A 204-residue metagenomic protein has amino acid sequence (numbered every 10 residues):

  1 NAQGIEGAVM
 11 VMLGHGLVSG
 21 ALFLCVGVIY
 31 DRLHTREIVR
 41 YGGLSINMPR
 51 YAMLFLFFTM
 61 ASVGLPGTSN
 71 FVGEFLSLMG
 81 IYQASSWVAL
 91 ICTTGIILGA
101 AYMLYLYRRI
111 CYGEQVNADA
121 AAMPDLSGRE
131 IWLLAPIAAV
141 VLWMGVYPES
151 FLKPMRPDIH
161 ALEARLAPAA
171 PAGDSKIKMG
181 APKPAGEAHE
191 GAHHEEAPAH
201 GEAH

Functional and structural regions predicted by a protein language model:
N1-V11, M79-V88: Helix-coil boundary and interhelical linker segments in multi-pass alpha-helical membrane proteins
Q3, V72-M79, K153-P157: Membrane-interface helix termini and inter-helical loops of multi-pass transporters
Q3-G4, I29-H34, T94, A172-K178: A cytosolic-side transmembrane-helix exit/cap motif
M10-S19: Histidine-centered catalytic micro-motifs
H15, Y41, N70, Y107 (+1 more regions): Divalent metal-coordination and catalytic microenvironments
V18-G99, D119-A139: Interfacial and helix-entry/exit segments of alpha-helical transmembrane bundles in multi-pass inner-membrane proteins
M48-R50, L104-H204: Cytoplasmic/organellar membrane-interface segments at the starts of transmembrane helices in multi-pass inner-membrane
